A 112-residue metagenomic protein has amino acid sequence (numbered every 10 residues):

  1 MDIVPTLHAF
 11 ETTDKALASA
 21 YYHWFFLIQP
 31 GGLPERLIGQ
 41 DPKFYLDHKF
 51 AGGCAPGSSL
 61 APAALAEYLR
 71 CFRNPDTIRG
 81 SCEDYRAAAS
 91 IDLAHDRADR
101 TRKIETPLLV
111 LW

Functional and structural regions predicted by a protein language model:
D2-W112: Flexible "cap/lid" subdomain of the alpha/beta-hydrolase fold that forms the substrate-access gate
